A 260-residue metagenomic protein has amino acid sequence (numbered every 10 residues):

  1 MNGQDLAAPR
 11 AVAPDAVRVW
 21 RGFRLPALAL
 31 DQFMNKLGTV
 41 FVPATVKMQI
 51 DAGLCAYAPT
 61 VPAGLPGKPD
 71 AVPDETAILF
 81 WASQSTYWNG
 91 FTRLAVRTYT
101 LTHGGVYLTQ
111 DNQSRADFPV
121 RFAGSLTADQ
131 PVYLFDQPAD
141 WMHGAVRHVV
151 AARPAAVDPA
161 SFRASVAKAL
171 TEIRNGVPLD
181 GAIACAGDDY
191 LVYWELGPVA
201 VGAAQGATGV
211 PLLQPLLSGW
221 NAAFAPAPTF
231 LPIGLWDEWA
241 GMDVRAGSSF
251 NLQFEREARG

Functional and structural regions predicted by a protein language model:
M1-T76, A82-G90, Q113-G260: Short S/T/G/P-rich N-terminal loop/turn motif that feeds into the first structured element of a domain
A82-T86, L94-T102: Vicinal oxygen chelate
A95, G104-Y107, L217, N221-F224: Generic secondary-structure transition motif, activating predominantly at the C-termini of alpha-helices
T98-F122: ADP-ribosyltransferase catalytic core
